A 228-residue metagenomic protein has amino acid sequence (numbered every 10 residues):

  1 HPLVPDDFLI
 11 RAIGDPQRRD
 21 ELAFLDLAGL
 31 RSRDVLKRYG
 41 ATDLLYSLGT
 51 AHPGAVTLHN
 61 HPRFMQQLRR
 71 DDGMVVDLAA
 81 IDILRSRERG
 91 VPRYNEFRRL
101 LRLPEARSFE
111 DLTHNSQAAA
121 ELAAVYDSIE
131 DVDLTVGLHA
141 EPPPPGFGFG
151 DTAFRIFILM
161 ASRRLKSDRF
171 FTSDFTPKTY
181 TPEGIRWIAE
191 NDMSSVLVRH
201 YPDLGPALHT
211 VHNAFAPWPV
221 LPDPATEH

Functional and structural regions predicted by a protein language model:
H1-H228: Terminal regions of secretory-pathway proteins
